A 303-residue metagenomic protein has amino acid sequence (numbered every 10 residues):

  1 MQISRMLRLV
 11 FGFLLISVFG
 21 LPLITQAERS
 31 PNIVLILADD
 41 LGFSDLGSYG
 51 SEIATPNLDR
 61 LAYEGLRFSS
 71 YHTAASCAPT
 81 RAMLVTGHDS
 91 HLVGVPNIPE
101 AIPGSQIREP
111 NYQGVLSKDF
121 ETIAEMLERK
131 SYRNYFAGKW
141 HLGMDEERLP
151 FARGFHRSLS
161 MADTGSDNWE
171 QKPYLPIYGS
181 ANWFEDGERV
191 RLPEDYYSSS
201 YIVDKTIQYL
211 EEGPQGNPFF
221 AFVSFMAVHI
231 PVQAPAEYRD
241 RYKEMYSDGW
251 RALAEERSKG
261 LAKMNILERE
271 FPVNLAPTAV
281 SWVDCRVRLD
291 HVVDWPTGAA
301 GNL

Functional and structural regions predicted by a protein language model:
M1-L7: N-terminal secretory signal peptides that target proteins for export/translocation
Q2, L15, E28-S30: Intrinsically disordered, low-complexity segments
I3, V18, A300-L303: Short intrinsically disordered, low-complexity coil segments enriched in acidic
R8-P22: Bacterial N-terminal signal peptides
T25-L303: Formylglycine-dependent sulfatase
